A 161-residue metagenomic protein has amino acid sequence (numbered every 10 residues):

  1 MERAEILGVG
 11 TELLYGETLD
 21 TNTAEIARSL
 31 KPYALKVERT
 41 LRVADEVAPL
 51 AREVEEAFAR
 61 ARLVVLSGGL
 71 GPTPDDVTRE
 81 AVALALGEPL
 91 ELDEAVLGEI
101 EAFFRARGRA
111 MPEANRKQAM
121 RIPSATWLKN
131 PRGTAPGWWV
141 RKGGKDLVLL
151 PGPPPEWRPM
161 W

Functional and structural regions predicted by a protein language model:
M1-L41, D45: Glycine-rich phosphate/diphosphate-binding loop of Rossmann-like nucleotide-binding domains
V9-T11, L66-P74, P151-G152: Glycine-rich beta-strand-to-loop/alpha-helix junction loops that act as flexible
R39-L41, L66, L149: Short catalytic-loop micro-motif centered on adjacent basic/acidic residues
A44-E55: Structural motif
P49, D76-W161: Proline/glycine-rich low-complexity loops and linkers
A61: An anion/phosphate-binding loop that grips the pyrophosphate of nucleotide cofactors and donors
